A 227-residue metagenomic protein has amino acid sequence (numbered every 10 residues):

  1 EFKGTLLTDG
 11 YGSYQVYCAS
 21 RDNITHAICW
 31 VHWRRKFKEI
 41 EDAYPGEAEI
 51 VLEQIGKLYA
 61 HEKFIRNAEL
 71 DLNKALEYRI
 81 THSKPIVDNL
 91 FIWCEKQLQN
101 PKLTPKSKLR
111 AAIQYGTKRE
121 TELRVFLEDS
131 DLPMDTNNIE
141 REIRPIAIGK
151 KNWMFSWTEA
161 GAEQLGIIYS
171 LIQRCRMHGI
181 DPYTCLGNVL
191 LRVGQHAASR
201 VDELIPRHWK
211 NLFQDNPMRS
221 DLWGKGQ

Functional and structural regions predicted by a protein language model:
E1-Q227: Catalytic center-proximal scaffold of phosphoryl-transfer enzymes
